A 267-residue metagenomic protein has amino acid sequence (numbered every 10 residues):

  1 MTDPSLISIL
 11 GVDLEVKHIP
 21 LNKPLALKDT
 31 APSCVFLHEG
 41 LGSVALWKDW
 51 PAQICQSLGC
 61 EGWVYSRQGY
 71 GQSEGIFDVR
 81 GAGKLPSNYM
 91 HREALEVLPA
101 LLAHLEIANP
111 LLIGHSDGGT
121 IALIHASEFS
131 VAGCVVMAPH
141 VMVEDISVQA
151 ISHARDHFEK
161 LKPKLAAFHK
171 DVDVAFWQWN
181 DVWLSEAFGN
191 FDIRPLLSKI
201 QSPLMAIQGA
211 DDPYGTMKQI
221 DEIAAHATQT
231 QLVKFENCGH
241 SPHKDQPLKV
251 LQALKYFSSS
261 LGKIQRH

Functional and structural regions predicted by a protein language model:
P20-D78: Conserved HGGG/HGGXW glycine-rich cap/lid loop of the alpha/beta-hydrolase fold
V64-N109: Active-site loop/oxyanion-hole signature of alpha/beta-hydrolase fold enzymes
P110, G114-S116: Conserved alpha/beta-hydrolase "nucleophile elbow" surrounding the catalytic nucleophile
T120-P163: Flexible "cap/lid" loop of the alpha/beta hydrolase fold
N180-L196: Active-site nucleophile elbow and catalytic-triad environment of alpha/beta-hydrolase enzymes
I200, A206-Q208: Short beta-strand/loop motif that positions the catalytic acidic residue of the alpha/beta-hydrolase fold
A210-G215: Acidic catalytic loop of the alpha/beta-hydrolase fold
C238-L251: Catalytic histidine-centered segment of alpha/beta-hydrolase-like enzymes
